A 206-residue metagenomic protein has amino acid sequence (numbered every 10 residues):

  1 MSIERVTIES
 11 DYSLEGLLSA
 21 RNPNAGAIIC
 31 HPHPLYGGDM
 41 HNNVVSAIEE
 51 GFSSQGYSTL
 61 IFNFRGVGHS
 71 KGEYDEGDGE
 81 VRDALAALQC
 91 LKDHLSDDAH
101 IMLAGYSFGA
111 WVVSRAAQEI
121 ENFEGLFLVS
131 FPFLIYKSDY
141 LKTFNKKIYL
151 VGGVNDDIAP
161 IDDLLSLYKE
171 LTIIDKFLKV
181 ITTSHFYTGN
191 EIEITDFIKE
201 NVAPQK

Functional and structural regions predicted by a protein language model:
I8-H94: Serine-hydrolase catalytic machinery in alpha/beta-hydrolase-like enzymes
G72, T183-T195: Catalytic histidine-centered segment of alpha/beta-hydrolase-like enzymes
G105-V113: Gly/Ala-rich beta-loop-alpha elbow adjacent to hydrolase catalytic centers
F144-N145, Y149-G152, D156: Short beta-strand/loop motif that positions the catalytic acidic residue of the alpha/beta-hydrolase fold
V154-A159, F186: Acidic catalytic loop of the alpha/beta-hydrolase fold
P160-K169: Short alpha-helix in the alpha/beta-hydrolase fold that links the catalytic acid
L171-F186: Catalytic histidine neighborhood in serine/cysteine hydrolases with alpha/beta-hydrolase-type architecture
